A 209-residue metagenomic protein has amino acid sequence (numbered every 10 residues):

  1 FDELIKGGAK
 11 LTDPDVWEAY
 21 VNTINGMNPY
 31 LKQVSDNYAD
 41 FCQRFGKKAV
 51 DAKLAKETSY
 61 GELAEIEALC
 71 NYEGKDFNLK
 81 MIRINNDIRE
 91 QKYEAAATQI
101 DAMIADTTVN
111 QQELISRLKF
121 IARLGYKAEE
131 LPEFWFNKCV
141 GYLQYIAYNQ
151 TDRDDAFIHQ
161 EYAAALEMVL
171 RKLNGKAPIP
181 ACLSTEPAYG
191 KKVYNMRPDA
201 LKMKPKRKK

Functional and structural regions predicted by a protein language model:
F1-K204: Oxidative protein folding and maturation machinery
R207-K209: Short, solvent-exposed mixed-charge patches
